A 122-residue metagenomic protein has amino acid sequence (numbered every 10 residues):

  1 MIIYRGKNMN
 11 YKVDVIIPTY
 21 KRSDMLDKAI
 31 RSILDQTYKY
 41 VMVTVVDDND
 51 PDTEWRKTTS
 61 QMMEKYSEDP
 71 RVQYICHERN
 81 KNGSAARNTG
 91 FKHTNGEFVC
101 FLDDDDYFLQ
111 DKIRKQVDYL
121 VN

Functional and structural regions predicted by a protein language model:
M1-D35: N-proximal low-complexity "stem/linker" segments adjacent to membrane-targeting elements
D24-D27, Y40, A85: Residue-level preference for short helical/loop micro-motifs built around acidic side chains
M25, E54-W55, R87, F108-I113: Acidic donor-diphosphate engagement hotspot in glycosyltransferases and nucleotidyltransferases that stabilizes
I30-C76: Acidic donor-binding segment of Leloir-type glycosyltransferases
C76-T94: Glycine-rich, basic loop-to-helix element that forms the pyrophosphate-binding segment of sugar-nucleotide handling
V99: Short aromatic/hydrophobic "clamp" motif used to bind/position activated sugar donors
D103-Y107: The conserved acidic donor/metal-binding loop of glycosyltransferases
D111-N122: Conserved donor NDP-sugar-binding/catalytic core segment of glycosyltransferases
